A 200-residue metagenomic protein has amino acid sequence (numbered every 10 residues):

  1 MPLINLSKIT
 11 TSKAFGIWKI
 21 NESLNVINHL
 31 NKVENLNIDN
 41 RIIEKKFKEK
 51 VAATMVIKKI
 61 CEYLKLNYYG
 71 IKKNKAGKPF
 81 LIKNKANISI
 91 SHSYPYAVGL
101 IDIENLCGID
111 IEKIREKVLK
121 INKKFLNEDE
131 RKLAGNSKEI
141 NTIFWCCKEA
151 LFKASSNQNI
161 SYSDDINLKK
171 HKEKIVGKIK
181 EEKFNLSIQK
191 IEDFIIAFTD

Functional and structural regions predicted by a protein language model:
M1-D200: Core catalytic alpha/beta fold that binds nucleotide/phospho-ligands
